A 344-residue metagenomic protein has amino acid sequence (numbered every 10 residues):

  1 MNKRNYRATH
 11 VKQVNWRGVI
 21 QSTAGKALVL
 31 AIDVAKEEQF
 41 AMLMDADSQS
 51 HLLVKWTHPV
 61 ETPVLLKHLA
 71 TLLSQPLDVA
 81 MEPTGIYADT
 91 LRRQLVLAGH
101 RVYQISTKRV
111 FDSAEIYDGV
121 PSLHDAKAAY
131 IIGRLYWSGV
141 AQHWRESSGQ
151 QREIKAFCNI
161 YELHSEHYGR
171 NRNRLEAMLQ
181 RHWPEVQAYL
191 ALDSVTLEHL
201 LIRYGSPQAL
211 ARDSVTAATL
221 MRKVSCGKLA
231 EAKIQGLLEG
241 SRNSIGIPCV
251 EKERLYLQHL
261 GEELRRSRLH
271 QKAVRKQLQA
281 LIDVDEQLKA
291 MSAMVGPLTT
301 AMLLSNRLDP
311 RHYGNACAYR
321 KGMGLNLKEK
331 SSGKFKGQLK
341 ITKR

Functional and structural regions predicted by a protein language model:
M1-E239: Phosphate- and other anionic-substrate recognition elements at nucleic-acid/protein interfaces
S148-R152, K252, Q287, G333-G337: Short linear capping/connector segments at secondary-structure termini
A191-Y204, G261-L264, R268-Q279, L298-Y313: Amphipathic, charged-and-aliphatic alpha-helical interface segments that function as noncatalytic docking
A209-D213, S267, K289-M291, Y319: A short amphipathic alpha-helix within small helical-bundle interaction modules
A218, A290-A293, P297-R344: Phosphate-backbone recognition surface of nucleic-acid-processing proteins
S225-R242, K328-R344: Alpha-helical interaction/regulatory segments in DNA maintenance proteins
G240-L298: Helix-hairpin-helix/helix-loop-helix acidic hairpins
